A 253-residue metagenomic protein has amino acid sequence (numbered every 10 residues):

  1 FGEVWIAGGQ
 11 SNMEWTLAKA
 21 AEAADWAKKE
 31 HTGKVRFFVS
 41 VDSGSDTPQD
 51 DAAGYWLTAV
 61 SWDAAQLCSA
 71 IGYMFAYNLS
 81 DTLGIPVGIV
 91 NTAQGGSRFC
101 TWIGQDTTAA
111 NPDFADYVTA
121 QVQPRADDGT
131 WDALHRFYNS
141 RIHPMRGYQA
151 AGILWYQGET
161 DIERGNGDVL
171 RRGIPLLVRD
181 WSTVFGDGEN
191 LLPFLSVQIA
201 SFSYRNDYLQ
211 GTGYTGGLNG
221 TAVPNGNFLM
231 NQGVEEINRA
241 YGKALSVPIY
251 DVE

Functional and structural regions predicted by a protein language model:
F1-E253: Cell-envelope and extracellular/periplasmic
